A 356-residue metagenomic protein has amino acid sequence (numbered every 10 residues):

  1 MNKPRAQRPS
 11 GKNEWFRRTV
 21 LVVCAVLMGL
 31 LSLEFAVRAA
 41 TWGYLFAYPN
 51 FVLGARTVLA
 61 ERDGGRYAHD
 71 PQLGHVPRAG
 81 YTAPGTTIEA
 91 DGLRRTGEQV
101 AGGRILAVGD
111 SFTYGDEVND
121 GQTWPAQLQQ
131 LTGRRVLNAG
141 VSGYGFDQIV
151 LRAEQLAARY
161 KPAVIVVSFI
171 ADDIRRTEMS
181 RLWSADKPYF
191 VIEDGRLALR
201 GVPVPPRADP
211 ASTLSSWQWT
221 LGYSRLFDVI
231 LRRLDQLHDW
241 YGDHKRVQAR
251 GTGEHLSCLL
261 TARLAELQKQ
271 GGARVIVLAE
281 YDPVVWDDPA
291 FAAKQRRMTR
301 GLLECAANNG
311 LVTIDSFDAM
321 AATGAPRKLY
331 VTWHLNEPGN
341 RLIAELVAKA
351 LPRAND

Functional and structural regions predicted by a protein language model:
M1-W15: N-terminal Lys/Arg-rich, disordered targeting/topogenic segments
L21-A36: Hydrophobic membrane-insertion alpha-helices, especially the h-region of bacterial N-terminal signal peptides
W42-L131, M320-P326: Membrane/wall-proximal cationic-aromatic binding patches
L106, Y114-R207, A211: Conserved SGNH/GDSL esterase-like catalytic core that processes O-acyl groups on lipids and polysaccharides
F146, V150, E254, C258 (+1 more regions): Short, amphipathic alpha-helical "lid/cap" segments that border enzyme active or binding sites
A171-L303, S316-A325: Serine-dependent acyl-ester chemistry module
V284-D287, A292-D356: Catalytic His-Asp segment of secreted/periplasmic serine-dependent ester chemistry enzymes
